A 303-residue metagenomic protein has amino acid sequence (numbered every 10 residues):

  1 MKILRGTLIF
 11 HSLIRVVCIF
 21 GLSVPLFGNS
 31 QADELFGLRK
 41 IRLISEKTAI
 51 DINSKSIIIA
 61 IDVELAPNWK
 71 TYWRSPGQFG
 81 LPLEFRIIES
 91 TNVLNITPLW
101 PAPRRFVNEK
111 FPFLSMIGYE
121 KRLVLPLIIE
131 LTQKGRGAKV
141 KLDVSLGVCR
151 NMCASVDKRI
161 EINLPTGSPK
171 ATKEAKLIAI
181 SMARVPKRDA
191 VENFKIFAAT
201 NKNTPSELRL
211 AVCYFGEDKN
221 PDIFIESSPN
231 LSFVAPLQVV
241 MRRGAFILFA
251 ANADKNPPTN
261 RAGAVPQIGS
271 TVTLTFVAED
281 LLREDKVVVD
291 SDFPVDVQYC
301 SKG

Functional and structural regions predicted by a protein language model:
M1-F10: N-terminal secretory signal peptides that target proteins for export/translocation
L4, C18, S56-I57: N-terminal hydrophobic alpha-helix used for membrane targeting or insertion
L4, I14, L38-I41: Short, intrinsically disordered low-complexity segments
H11-P25: Bacterial N-terminal signal peptides
N29-G303: Extracellular/lumen-exposed scaffold segments
